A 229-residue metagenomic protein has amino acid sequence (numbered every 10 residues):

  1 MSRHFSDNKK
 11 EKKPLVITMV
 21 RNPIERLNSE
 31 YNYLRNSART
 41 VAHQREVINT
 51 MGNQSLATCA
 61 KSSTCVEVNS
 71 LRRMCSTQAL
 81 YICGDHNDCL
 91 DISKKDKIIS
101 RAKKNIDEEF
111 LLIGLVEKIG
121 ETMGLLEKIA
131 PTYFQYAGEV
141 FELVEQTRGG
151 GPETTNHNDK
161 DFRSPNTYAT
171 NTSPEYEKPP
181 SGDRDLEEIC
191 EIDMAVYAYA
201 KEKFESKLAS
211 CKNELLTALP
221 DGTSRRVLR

Functional and structural regions predicted by a protein language model:
M1-R3, D193, E214: Extracellular leucine-rich repeat
M1-V20, I24-S173: PAPS-dependent sulfotransferase catalytic domain
L34, I129-Y133, Y199-K203, K207 (+1 more regions): Generic recognition of well-structured, leucine-rich alpha-helical segments and adjacent helix-turn regions within
E121, D185-Y199, K203: A non-catalytic, amphipathic alpha-helix used as a structural packing/dimerization or gating element in enzyme scaffolds
T155-H157, S181, I189: Short linear motifs centered on Gly/Pro in flexible linkers and helix caps
E177, S181, E191, E202-R229: Juxtamembrane luminal stem/stalk of type II transmembrane Golgi/ER carbohydrate-processing enzymes
